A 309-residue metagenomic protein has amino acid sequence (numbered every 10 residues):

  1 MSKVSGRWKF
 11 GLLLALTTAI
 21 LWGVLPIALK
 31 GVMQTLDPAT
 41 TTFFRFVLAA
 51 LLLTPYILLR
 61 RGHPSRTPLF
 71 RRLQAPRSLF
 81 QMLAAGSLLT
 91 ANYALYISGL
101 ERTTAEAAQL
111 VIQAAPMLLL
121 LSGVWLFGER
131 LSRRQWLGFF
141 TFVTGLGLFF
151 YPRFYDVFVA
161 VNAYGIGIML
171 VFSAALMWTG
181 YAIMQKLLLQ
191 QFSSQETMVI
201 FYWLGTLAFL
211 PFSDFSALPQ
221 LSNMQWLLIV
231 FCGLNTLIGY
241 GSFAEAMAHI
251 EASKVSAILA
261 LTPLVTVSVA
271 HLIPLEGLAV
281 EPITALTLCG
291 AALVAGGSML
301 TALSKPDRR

Functional and structural regions predicted by a protein language model:
M1-F44, Y56, S87, L95 (+7 more regions): Glycine-/small-residue-enriched transmembrane alpha-helix faces in small-molecule transporters and effluxers
S2-V4, F46, G62, Y151-P152 (+2 more regions): C-terminal-most transmembrane helix of multi-pass membrane proteins
T17-A19, F44, A107-A114, M184-G205 (+1 more regions): Helix-helix packing/entry segments at the starts of transmembrane helices
L21-P26, R61-I112, L148, V230-I250: Specific transmembrane alpha-helical segments of multi-pass solute transporters/efflux pumps, especially DMT/EamA
I27-P38, P68-L69, E101, F150-A163 (+2 more regions): Membrane-interface helix termini and inter-helical loops of multi-pass transporters
V32, T41, R45, G99 (+8 more regions): Hydrophobic/aromatic residues within transmembrane alpha-helices of multi-pass small-molecule transporters
T35-A91, L118-S122, L176-G180, M184 (+2 more regions): Transmembrane alpha-helices of multi-pass small-molecule transport proteins
L52, I57, P116-L137, L264-L288: C-terminal transmembrane-helix exit sites in multi-pass transporters
